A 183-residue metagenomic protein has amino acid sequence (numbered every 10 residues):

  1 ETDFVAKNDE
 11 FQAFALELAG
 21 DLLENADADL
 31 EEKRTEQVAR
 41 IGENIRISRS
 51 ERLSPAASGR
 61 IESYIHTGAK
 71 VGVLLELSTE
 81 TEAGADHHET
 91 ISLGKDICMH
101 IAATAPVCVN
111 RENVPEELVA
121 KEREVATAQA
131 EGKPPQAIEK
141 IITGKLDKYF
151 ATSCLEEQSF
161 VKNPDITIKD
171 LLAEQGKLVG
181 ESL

Functional and structural regions predicted by a protein language model:
E1-L183: N-terminal assembly/interaction segments in proteins that build large macromolecular machines
